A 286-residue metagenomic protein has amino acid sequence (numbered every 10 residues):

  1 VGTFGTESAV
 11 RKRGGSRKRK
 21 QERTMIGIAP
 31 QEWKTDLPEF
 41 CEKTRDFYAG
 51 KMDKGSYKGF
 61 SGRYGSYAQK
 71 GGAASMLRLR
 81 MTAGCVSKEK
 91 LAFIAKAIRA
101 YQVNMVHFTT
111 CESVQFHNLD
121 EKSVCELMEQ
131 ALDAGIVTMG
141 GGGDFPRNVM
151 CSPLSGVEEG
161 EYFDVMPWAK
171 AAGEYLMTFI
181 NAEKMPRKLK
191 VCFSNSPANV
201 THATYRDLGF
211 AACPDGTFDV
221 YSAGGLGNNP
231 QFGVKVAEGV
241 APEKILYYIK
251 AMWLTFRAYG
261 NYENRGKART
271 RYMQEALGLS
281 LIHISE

Functional and structural regions predicted by a protein language model:
G2-G5, G14-G15: Residue-identity detector for glycine
R11-G71, E183: Acidic/polar, glycine-rich intrinsically disordered N-terminal extensions of enzymes
T24-Q31, T35, M81-C85, Q115-N118 (+4 more regions): Generic amphipathic alpha-helical segments used as scaffolds and interaction surfaces in large, multi-domain proteins
R45-M52, Q69, A74-D215, Y247: Small-residue-enriched alpha-helical segments and adjacent helix-cap loops that form tight helix-helix packing
F60-S66, A92-V103, D219, L254-F256: Short amphipathic beta-strand starts and helix->beta connectors
M185-A276: Mobile "lid/hinge" segments at catalytic clefts and subdomain interfaces of large enzymes
I282-E286: Conserved small/polar residues in nucleotide/adenosyl-binding loops
